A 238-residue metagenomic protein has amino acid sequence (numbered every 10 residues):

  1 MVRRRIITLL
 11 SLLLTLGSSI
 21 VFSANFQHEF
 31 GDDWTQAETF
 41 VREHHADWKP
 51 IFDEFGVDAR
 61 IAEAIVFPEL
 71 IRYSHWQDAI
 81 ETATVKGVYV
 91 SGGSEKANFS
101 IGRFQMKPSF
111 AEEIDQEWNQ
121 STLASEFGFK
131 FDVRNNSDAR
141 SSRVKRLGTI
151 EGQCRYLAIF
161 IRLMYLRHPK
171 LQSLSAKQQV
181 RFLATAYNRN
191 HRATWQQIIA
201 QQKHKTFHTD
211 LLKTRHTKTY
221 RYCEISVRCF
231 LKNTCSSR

Functional and structural regions predicted by a protein language model:
M1-L9: Bacterial N-terminal signal peptides that target proteins for export
L9-G17: Bacterial N-terminal signal peptides
S19-S23: Sec/Tat signal peptide C-region and signal peptidase I cleavage site
A24-R238: Catalytic glycan-binding domains that act on GlcNAc-containing polysaccharides
